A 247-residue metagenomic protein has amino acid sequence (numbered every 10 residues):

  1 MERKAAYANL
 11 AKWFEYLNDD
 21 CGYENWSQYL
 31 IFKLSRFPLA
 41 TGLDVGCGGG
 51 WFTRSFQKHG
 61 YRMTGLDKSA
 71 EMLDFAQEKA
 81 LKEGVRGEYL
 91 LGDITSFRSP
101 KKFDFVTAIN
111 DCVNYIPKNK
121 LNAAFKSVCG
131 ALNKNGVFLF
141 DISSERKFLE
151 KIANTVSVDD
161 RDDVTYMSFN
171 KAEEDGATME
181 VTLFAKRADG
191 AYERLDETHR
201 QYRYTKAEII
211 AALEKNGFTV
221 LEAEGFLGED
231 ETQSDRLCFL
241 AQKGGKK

Functional and structural regions predicted by a protein language model:
M1-F37: Conserved class I S-adenosyl-L-methionine
L39-G48: Conserved class I S-adenosyl-L-methionine
W51-S96: Class I SAM-dependent methyltransferase SAM/SAH-binding core
R98-F105: A short acidic, Gly/Pro-enriched loop at the edge of an enzyme's catalytic core that lines a small-molecule cofactor
I109-D111: Residues lining the SAM
N119, L139-A212: SAM-dependent methyltransferase
N122-K134: A short glycine-rich, Lys/Arg-flanked "PGG" loop and its adjoining helix->strand segment in the class I
K206-K247: C-terminal lobe and adjacent flexible extensions of AdoMet/dcAdoMet transferase-like proteins
